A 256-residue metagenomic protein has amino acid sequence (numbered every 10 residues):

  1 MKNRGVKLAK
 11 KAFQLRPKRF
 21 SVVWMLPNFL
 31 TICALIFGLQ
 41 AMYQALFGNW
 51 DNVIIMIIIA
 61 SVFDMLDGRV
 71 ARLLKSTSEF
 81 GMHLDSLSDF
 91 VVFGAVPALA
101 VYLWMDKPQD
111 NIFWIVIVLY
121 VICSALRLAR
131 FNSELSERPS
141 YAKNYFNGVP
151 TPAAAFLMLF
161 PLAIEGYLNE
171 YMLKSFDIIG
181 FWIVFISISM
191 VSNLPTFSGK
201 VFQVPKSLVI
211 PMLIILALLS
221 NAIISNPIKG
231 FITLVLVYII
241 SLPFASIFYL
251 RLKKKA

Functional and structural regions predicted by a protein language model:
M1-L15, K143-A256: C-terminal membrane-associated helical module and adjoining short loops/tails
M1-M65, T233, A245: Topogenic membrane-insertion module of multi-pass membrane proteins
F20-N28, F80-S88, Y145-N147, F197-L208: Short, amphipathic, aromatic/basic-enriched membrane-interface segments that mark the entry/exit of transmembrane
L26-I32, L73-F131, F160-A163: Multi-pass membrane catalytic core of lipid/isoprenoid biosynthesis enzymes
I36, V62, L66, V70 (+2 more regions): Active-site His/Glu-centered metal-binding helix of metallohydrolases
L39-M42, I59, P97, I122-A125 (+3 more regions): Alpha-helical transmembrane segments of polytopic integral membrane proteins, especially the permease/helical cores
Q40-M56, V91, A95-I117, F160-I178 (+1 more regions): Helix-coil boundary and interhelical linker segments in multi-pass alpha-helical membrane proteins
R69-S78, A125-Y141, V191-G199, A245-L250: C-terminal ends of transmembrane helices
